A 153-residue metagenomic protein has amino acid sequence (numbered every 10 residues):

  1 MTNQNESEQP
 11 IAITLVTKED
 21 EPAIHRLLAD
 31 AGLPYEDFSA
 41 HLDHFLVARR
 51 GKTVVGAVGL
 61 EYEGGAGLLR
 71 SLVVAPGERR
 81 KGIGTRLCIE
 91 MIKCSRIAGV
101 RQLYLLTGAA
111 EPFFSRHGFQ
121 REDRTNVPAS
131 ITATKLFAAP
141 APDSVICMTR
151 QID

Functional and structural regions predicted by a protein language model:
N3, E21-A57, C94: Active-site rim helix/loop that mediates acceptor-substrate recognition in acyltransferases
P10-A23: A short beta-loop-alpha structural element at the N-terminal edge of CoA-dependent acyl/N-acetyltransferase catalytic
V47, T53-E61, A66-V73: Conserved beta-strand in the GNAT
L72-R79, A109: A short, internal acetyl-CoA/4′-phosphopantetheine-binding micro-motif in the GNAT/acyltransferase core
R80-K93: Conserved acetyl-CoA-binding loop-helix of GNAT-fold acetyltransferases
K93-A109: Conserved GNAT acetyl-CoA-binding A-motif
G108-L136: Conserved active-site alpha-helix within GNAT-family acetyltransferase domains
V127-D153: C-terminal "cap" of GNAT-fold acetyltransferases
